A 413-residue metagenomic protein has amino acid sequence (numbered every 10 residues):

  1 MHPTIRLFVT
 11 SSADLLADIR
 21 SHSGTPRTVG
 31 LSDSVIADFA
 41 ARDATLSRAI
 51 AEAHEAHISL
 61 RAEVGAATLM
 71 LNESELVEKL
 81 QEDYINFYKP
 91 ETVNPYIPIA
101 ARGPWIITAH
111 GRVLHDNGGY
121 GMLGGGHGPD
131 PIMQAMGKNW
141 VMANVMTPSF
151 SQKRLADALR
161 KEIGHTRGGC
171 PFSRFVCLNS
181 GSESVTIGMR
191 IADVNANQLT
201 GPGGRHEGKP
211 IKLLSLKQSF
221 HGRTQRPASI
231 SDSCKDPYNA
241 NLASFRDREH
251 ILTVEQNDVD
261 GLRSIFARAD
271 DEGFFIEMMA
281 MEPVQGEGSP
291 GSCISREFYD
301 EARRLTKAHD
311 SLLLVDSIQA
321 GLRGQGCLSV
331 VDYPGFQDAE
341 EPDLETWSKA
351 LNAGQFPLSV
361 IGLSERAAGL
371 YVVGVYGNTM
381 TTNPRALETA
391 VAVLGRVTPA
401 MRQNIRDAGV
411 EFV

Functional and structural regions predicted by a protein language model:
H2-I36, D43, S47-R102, N139-W140 (+2 more regions): Active-site-adjacent loop/helix segments that line or gate small-molecule/cofactor pockets in enzymes
H2-L31, P131, R160-M281, R296-E297 (+1 more regions): PLP-dependent aspartate aminotransferase-fold enzymes
A17-R20, L358-N378, L387-T398: Conserved core segment of the aminotransferase class I/II
D18-D43, Y84-F87, P95, W105 (+1 more regions): Glycine-rich loop-to-alpha-helix module at the N-terminal edge of alpha/beta enzyme cores
I99, V145-K153, F175-V185, Q218 (+3 more regions): Active-site nucleophile and cofactor-binding loops and adjacent substrate-binding regions of central metabolic enzymes
Q225-P227, G335-L370, T382-L387: Active-site PLP attachment segment
E282-S295, D310-G335: Conserved PLP phosphate-binding loop immediately N-terminal to the Schiff-base lysine helix in PLP-dependent enzymes
A392, P399-V413: Conserved PLP-dependent catalytic core of the aminotransferase class-I/II
